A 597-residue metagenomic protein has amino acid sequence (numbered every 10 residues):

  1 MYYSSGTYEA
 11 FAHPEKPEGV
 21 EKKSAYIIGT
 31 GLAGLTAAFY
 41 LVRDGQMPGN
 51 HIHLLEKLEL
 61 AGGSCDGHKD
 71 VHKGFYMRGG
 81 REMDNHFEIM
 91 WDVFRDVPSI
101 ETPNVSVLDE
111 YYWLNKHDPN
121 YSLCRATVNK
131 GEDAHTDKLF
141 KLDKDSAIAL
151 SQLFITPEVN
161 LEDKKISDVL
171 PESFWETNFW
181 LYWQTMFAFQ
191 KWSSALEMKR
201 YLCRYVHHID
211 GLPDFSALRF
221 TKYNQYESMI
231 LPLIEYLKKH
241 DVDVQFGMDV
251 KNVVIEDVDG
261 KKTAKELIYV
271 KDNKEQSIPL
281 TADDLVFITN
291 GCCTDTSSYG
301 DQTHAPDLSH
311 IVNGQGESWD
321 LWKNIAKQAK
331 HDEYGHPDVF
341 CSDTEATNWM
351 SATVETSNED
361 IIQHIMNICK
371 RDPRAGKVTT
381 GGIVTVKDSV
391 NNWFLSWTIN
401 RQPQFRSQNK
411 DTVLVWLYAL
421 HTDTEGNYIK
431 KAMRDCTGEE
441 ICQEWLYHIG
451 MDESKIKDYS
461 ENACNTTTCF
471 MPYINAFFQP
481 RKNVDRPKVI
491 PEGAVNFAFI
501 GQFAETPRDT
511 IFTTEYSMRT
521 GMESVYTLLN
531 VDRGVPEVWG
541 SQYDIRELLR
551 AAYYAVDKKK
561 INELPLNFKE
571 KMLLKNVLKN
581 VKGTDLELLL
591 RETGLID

Functional and structural regions predicted by a protein language model:
M1-A25, R43-H51, K69, A555-E563 (+1 more regions): Extreme N-terminal leader/targeting segments of oxidoreductases
M1-Y3, A37, L41, G45-N85 (+7 more regions): Beta1-alpha1 glycine-rich phosphate/pyrophosphate-binding loop at the start of Rossmann-like nucleotide-binding domains
H13, G19-A149: N-terminal glycine-rich phosphate/pyrophosphate-binding loop and immediately adjacent elements
I100-H207, R219-F220: Rossmann-like flavin
N104-Y112, F246, R533-Y543: Short, glycine/acidic-rich hinge or "gate" loops at secondary-structure transitions that mediate conformational
C203-L285, T289-G291, T303-H304, S309-V312 (+1 more regions): Helical element adjacent to the flavin cofactor pocket in flavoenzyme catalytic cores
V206-T221, D283-L285, N290-T520, Y526-G540: C-terminal segments that line or cap access tunnels to active or ligand-binding sites in enzymes and enzyme-associated
S541-K559: Intrinsically disordered, low-complexity charged/polar segments
